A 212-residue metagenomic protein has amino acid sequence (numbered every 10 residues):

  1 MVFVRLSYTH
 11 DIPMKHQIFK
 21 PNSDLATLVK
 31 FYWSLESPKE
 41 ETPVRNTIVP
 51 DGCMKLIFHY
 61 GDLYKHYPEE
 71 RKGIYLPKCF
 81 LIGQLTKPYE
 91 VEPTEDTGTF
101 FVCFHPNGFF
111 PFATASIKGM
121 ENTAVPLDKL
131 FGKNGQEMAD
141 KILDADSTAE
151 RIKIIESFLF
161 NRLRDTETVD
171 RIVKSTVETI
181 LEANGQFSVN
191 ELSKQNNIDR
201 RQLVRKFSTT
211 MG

Functional and structural regions predicted by a protein language model:
V2-K174, E178-N184, S188-N190, Q195-R200 (+1 more regions): Alpha-helical bundle regulatory/interaction domains
F207: DNA major-groove recognition helix of helix-turn-helix
